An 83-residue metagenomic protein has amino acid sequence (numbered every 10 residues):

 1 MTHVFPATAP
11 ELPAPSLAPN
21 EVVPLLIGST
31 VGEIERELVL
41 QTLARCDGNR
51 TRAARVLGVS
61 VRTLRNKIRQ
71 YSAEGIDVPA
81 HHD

Functional and structural regions predicted by a protein language model:
M1-L12, C46-D47: Nucleotide-binding/hydrolysis machinery
A14-D83: Bacterial C-terminal helix-turn-helix
